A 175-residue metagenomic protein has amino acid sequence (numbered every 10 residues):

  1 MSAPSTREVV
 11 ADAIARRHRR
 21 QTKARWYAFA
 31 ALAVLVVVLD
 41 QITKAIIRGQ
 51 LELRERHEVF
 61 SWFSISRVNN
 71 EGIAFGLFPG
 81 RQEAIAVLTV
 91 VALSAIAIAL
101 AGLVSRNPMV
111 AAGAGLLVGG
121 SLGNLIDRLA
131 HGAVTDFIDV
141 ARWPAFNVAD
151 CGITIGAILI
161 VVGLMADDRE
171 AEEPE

Functional and structural regions predicted by a protein language model:
M1-E175: Alpha-helical transmembrane bundles and membrane-interface segments of multipass inner-membrane proteins
